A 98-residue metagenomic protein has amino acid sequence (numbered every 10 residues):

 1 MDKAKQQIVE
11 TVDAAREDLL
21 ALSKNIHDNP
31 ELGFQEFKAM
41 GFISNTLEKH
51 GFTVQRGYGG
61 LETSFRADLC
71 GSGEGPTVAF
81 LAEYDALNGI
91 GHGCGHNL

Functional and structural regions predicted by a protein language model:
D2-L98: Acidic/His- and Gly-rich active-site-bordering loop/insert found across diverse amide/peptide-bond hydrolases
